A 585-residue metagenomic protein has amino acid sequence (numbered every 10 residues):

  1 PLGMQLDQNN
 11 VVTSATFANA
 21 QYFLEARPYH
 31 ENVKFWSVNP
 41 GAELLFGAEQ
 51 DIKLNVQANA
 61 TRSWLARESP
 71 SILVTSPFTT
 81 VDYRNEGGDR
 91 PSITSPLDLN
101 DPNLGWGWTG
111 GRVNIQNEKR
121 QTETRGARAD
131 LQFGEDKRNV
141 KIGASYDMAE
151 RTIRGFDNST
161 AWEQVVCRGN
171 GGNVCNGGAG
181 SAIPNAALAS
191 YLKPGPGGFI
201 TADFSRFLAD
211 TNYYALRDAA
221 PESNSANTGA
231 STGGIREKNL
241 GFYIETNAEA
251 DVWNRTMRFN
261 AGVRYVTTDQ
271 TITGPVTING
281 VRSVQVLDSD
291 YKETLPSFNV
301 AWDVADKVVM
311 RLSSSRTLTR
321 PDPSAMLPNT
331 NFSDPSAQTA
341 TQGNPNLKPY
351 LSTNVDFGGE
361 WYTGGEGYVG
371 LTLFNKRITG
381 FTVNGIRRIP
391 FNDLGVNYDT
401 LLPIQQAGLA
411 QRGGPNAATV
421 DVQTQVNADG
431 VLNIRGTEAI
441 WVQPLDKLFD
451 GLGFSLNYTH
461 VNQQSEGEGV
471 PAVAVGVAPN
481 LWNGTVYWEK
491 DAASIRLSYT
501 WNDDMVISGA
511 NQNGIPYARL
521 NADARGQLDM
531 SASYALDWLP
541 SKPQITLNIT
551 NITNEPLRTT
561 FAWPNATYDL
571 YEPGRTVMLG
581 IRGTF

Functional and structural regions predicted by a protein language model:
P1, Q21-S69, L104-N158, A215-R258 (+10 more regions): Outer-membrane beta-barrel transmembrane strands
P1-N9, A18-F23, A60-T80, R151-R168 (+8 more regions): Outer-membrane beta-barrel and related beta-rich outer-membrane complex signature in Gram-negative bacteria
G3-A20, D82-G111, V165-S231, R388-N427: Flexible glycine-rich, low-complexity coil/linker segments exposed to the extracellular/periplasmic environment
N19-A26, W108-I115, G178-A179, A187-L192 (+7 more regions): Extracytoplasmic loops and strand-loop junctions of Gram-negative outer membrane beta-barrel proteins
A48-V56, D136-V140, R255-F259, D306-V308 (+7 more regions): Outer-envelope beta-barrel architecture signal
N55-Q57, I72, R311, T319 (+1 more regions): Membrane-embedded beta-barrel scaffold of Gram-negative outer-membrane proteins
N375-R377, T382-R387, L394-N511, R582: Gram-negative outer-membrane beta-barrel transporters
R377-G380, D503-A510, Y534-F585: C-terminal beta-signal and adjacent terminal beta-strands/loops of Gram-negative outer-membrane beta-barrel proteins
